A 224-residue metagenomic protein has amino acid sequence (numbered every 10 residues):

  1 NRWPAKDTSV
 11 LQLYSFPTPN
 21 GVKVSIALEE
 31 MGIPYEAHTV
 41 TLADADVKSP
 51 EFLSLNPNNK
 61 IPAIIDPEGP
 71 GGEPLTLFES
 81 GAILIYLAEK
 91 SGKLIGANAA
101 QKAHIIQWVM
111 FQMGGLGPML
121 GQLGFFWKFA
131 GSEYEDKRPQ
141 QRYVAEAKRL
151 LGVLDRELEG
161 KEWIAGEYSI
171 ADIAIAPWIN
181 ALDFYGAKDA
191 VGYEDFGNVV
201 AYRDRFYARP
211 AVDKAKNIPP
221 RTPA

Functional and structural regions predicted by a protein language model:
N1-R138, A145, I164: GST-like domain detector, emphasizing the conserved glutathione-binding G-site in the N-terminal thioredoxin-like
L53, A103-I106, A174, V200 (+1 more regions): Generic structural signal for individual residues within well-ordered alpha-helical segments across diverse proteins
S54, A208, N217: Phosphate-coordinating loops and pocket residues in cytosolic domains that bind phosphorylated ligands
A82, N198, A211: Residue-level recognition of oxygen-bearing side chains
A88, W178-I179, K216: Active-site-flanking alpha-helical
W108-A208: GST-like fold's C-terminal all-alpha helical module
A215-A224: Terminal-tail/helix-coil boundary detector
